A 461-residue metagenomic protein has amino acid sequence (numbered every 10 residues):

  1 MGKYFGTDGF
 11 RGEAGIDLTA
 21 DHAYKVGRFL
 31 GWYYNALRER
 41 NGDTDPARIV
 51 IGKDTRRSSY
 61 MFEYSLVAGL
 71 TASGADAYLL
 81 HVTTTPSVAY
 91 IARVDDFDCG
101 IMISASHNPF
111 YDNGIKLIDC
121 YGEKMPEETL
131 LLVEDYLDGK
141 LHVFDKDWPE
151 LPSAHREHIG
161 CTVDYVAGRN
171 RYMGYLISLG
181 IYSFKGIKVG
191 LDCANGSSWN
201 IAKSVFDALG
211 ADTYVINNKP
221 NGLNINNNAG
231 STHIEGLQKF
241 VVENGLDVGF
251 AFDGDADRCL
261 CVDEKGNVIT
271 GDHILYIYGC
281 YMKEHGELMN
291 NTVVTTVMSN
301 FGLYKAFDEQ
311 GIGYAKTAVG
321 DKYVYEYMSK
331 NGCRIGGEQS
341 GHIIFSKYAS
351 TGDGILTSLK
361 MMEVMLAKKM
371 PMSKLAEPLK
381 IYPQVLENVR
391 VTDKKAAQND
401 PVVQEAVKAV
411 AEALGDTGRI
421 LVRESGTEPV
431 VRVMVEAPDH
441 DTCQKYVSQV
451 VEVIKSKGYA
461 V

Functional and structural regions predicted by a protein language model:
M1-A68, A72-S73, I159-I187, K395-N399: An N-terminal, well-structured beta->alpha segment
F5-G6, I51, A77-V82, M102-I103 (+7 more regions): General beta-strand structural signal in soluble alpha/beta enzymes
E13, N113-V242: Gly/Ser/Thr-enriched, mixed-charge loops and adjacent short helices that form phosphate/oxyanion-binding elements
A36, R40, R48-D112, S204-V262: N-terminal small/polar loop signature for handling phosphorylated ligands or for N-terminal nucleophile
P126, V215, N267-G286, G354-V364 (+1 more regions): Gly/Ser/Thr-rich active-site loops/lids in small-molecule metabolic enzymes that frequently grip phosphoryl groups
L131-M173, S178, E264-G337, I344-F345: Proline/glycine-rich low-complexity loops and linkers
V248, H285-V461: Phosphate-binding and adjacent anionic-ligand microenvironments
